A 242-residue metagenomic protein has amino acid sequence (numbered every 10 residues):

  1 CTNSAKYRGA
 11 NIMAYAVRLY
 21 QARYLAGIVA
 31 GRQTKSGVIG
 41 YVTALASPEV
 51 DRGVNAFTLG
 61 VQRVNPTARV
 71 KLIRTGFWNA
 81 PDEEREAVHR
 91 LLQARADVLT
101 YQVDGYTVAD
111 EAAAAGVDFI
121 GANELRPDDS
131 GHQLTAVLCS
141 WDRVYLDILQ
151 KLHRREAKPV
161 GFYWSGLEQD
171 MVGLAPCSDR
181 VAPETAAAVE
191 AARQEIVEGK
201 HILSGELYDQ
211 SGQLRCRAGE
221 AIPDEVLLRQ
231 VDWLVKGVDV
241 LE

Functional and structural regions predicted by a protein language model:
C1-E242: A residue-level marker of the well-folded mature domains of exported/periplasmic proteins
